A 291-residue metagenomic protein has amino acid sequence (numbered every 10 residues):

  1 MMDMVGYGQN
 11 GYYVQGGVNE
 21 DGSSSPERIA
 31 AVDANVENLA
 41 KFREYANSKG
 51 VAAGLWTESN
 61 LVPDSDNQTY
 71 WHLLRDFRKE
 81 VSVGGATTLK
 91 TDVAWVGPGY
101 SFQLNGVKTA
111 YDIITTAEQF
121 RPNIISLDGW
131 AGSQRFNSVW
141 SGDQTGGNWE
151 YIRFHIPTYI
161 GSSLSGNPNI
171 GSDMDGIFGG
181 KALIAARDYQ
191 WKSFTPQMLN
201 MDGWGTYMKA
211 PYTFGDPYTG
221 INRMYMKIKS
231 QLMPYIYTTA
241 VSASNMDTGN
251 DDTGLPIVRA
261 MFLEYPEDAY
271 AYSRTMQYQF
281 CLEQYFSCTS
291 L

Functional and structural regions predicted by a protein language model:
M1-L291: Catalytic-domain carbohydrate-binding cleft regions of carbohydrate-active enzymes
